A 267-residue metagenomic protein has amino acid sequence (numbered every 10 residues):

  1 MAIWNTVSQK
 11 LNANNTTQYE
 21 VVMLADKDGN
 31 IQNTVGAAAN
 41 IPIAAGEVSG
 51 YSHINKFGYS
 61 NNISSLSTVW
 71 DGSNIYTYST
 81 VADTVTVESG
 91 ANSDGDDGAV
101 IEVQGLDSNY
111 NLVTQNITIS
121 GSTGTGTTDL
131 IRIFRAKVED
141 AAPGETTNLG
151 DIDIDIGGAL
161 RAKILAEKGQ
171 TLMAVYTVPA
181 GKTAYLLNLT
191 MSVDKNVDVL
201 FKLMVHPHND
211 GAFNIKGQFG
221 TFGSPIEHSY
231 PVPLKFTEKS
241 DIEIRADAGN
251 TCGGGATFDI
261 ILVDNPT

Functional and structural regions predicted by a protein language model:
M1-T114, T127-K168, E243, C252-G254 (+1 more regions): Extended, low-complexity segments enriched in Ser/Thr/Gly and acidic residues that occur primarily in surface-exposed
K10-N12, T114-G126, F222-V232: Short, solvent-exposed S/T- and G/P-enriched segments that are highly enriched in secreted/extracellular and lumenal
T80-A82, A180-L186: Extended extracellular/luminal ectodomain segments enriched in beta-structured repeat modules
D96-Y110, V197-N209, F258-I260: Extended low-complexity, serine/threonine- and proline-enriched intrinsically disordered segments
D129-L130, P233-K239: Surface-exposed, short loops/turns at beta-strand junctions within beta-sandwich domains
Y176, Q218, Y230-L234: Beta-strand-rich interaction surfaces with strong enrichment in secreted/lumenal proteins
D198-H228: Terminal beta-strand-rich extracellular "head" domains that mediate receptor/glycan or other ligand binding
E238-A248: Cysteine-clustered segments with highest specificity for TGF-beta superfamily mature ligands
